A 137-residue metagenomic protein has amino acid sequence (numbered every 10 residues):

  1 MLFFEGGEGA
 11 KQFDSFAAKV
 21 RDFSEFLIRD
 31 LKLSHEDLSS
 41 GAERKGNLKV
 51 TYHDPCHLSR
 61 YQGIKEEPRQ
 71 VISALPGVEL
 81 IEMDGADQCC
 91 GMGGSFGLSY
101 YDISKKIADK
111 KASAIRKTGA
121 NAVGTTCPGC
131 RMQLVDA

Functional and structural regions predicted by a protein language model:
M1-A137: Iron-sulfur cluster-binding electron-transfer modules in prokaryotic oxidoreductases
